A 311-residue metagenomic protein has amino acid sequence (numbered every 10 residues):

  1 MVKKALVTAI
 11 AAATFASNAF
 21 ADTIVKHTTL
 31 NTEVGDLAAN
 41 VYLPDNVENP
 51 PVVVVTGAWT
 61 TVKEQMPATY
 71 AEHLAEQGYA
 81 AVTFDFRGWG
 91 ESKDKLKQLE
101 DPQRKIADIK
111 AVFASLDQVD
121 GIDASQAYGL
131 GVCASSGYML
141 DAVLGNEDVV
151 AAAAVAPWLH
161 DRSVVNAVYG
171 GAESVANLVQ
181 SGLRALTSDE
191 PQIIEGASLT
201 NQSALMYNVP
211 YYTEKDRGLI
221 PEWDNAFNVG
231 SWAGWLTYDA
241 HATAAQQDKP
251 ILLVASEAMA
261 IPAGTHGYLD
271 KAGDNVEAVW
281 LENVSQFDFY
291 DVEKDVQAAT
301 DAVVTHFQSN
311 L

Functional and structural regions predicted by a protein language model:
D22-E48: N-terminal cap/lid segment of alpha/beta-hydrolase-fold proteins
L30-E33, K63, W89-A124, Y128 (+1 more regions): Catalytic nucleophile-loop/oxyanion-hole region of alpha/beta-hydrolase and closely related hydrolase-like folds
N49-A58: Short beta-strand element of the alpha/beta-hydrolase
W59-E72, F86: The serine-hydrolase catalytic nucleophile loop
H73-K93: Conserved alpha/beta-hydrolase
L140-K215: Alpha/beta-hydrolase-fold enzymes
Q247, L253-A255: Short beta-strand/loop motif that positions the catalytic acidic residue of the alpha/beta-hydrolase fold
V284-Q297: Catalytic histidine-centered segment of alpha/beta-hydrolase-like enzymes
